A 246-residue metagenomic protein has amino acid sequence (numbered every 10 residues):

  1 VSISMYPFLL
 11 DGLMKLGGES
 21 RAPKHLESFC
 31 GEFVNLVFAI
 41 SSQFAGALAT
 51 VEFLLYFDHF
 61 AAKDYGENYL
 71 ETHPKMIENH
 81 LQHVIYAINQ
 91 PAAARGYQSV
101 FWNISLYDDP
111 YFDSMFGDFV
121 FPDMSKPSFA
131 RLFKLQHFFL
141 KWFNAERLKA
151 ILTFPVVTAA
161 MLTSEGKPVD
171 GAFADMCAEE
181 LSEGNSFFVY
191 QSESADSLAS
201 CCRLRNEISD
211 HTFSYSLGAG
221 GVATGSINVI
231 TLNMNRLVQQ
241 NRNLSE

Functional and structural regions predicted by a protein language model:
V1-E246: Conserved catalytic cores of very large enzyme subunits
